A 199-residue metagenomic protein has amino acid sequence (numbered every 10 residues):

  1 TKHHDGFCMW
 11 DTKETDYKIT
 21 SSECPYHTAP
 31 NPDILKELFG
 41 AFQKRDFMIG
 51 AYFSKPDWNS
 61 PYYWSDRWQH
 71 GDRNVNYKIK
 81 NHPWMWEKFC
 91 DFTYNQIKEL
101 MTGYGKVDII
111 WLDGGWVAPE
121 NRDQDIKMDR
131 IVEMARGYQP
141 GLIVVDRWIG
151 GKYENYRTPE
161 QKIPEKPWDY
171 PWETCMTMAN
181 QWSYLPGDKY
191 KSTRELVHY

Functional and structural regions predicted by a protein language model:
T1-Y199: Mature catalytic domains of secreted/periplasmic carbohydrate-active enzymes
